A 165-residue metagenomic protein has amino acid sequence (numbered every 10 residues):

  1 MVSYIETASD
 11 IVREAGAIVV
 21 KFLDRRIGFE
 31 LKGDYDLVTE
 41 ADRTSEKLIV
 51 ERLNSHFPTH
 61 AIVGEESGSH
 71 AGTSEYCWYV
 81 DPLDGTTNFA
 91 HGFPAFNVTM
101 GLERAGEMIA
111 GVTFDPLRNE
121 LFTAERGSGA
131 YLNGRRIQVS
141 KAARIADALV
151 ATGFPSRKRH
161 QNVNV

Functional and structural regions predicted by a protein language model:
M1-L83: N-terminal subdomain of lithium-sensitive/metallo-dependent phosphomonoesterases centered on the IMPase/IPPase/PAP
V19, D42, L53, T86 (+3 more regions): Residue-level signal for inorganic ion chemistry
D34, D42-R43, P94, A142 (+2 more regions): Short capping/connector residues at structural and topological boundaries
S74, F89, H160-N162: Short glycine-/acidic-enriched loop or helix-start segments at secondary-structure transitions that form or flank
C77-L117: Glycine-rich active-site/cofactor-binding loop and its immediate structural neighborhood
G101-V165: Acidic beta-strand-loop-alpha-helix segment within the catalytic core of divalent metal-dependent phosphate-processing
